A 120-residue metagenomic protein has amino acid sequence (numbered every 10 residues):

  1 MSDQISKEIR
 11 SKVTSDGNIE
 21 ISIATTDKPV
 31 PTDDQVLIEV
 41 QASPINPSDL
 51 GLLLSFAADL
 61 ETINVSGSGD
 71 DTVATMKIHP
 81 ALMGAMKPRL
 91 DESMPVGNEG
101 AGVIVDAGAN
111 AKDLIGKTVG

Functional and structural regions predicted by a protein language model:
M1-V96: Short N-terminal strand-loop motif that marks the start of NAD(P)H/FAD-dependent oxidoreductase cofactor-binding domains
L82-L90, M94-G120: A glycine-/small-residue-rich N-terminal strand-loop-strand element that serves as the cofactor-binding glycine loop
